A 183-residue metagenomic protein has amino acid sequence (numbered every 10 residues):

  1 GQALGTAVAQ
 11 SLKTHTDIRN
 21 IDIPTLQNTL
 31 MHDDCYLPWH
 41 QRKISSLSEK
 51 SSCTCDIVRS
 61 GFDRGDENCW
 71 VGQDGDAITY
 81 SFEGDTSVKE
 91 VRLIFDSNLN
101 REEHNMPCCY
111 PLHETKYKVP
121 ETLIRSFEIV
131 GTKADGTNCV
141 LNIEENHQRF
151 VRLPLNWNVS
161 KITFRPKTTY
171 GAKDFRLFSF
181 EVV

Functional and structural regions predicted by a protein language model:
G1-D17: Internal hydrophobic alpha-helix adjacent to the cofactor/substrate pocket in enzyme cavities
L12-Q41, V91: Non-catalytic terminal regions with compositionally biased, polar/charged low complexity
K13-T14, K43, H104, L177: A generic "cationic amphipathic patch" detector
I18-R19, I44, S48, M106-C109 (+1 more regions): Residue-level signal for alpha-helical context at structural boundaries
Q41-S60: Predominantly extracellular/luminal regions of secreted and cell-surface proteins, especially disulfide-bonded
F62-T137, E145-V183: Aromatic, loop-rich ligand-recognition surfaces of beta-strand-rich domains
